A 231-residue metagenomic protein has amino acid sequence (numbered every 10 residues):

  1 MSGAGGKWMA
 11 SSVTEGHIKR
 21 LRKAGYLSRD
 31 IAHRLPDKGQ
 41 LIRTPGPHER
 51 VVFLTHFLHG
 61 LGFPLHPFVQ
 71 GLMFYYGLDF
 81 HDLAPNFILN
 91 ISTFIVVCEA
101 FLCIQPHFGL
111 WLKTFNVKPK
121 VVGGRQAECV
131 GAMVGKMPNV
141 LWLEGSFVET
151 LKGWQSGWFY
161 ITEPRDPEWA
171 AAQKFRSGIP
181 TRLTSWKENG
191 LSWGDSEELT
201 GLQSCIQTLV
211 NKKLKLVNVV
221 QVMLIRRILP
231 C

Functional and structural regions predicted by a protein language model:
M1-C231: Residue-register detector that marks a fixed positional context within folded domains
